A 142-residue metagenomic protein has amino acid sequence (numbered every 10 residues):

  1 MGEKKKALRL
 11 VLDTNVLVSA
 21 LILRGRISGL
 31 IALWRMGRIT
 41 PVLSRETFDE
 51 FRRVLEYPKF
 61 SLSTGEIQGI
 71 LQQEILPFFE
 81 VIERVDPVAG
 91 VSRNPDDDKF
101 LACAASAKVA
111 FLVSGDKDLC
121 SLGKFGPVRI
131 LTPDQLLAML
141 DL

Functional and structural regions predicted by a protein language model:
M1-L43: Short, well-structured N-terminal submotif of metal-dependent ribonuclease cores
D13-T14, S44, G115-D116, T132-P133: A secondary-structure boundary/capping signal
S19-L21, V54, L122, M139-L140: Residues that scaffold the ATP/ADP-binding catalytic core of kinase and kinase-like folds
R24, F48-D49, L119, L137: Alpha-helix N-cap/helix-start and coil->helix boundary motif
L33, C103, L122: Hydrophobic/aromatic ligand-binding patch that stacks against planar heteroaromatic rings of cofactors or nucleotides
L33-P87: PIN-domain endoribonuclease scaffold, especially VapC-family toxins
P77-L112, K117: Active-site neighborhoods of divalent-metal-dependent phosphate/nucleic-acid chemistry enzymes
V91, A107-F111, K117-L142: Acidic, PIN/NYN-like endoribonuclease modules and their adjacent C-terminal/linker elements
